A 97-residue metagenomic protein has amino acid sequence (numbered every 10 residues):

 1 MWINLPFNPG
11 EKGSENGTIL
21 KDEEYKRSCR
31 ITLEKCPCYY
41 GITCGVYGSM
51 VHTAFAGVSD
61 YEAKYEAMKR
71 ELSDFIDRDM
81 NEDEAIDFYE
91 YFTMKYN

Functional and structural regions predicted by a protein language model:
M1-K26, D83-I86: Negatively charged, low-complexity tracts enriched in Asp/Glu with abundant Ser/Thr
P6-P9, G13, P37, G41 (+1 more regions): Compositionally biased, low-complexity repeat tracts
D22-V51: Short aromatic-glycine-(Arg/Gly/Cys) micro-motifs in beta-strand/loop hairpins
G45-A63: A short, exposed loop/beta-hairpin motif centered on an aromatic-Gly-Thr core
E66-E82: Short arginine-rich
D79-N97: Amphipathic alpha-helical binding modules
